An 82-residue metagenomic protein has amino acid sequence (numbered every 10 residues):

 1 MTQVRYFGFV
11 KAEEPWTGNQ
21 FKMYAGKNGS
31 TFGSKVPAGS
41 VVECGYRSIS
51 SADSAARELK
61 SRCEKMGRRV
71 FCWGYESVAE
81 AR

Functional and structural regions predicted by a protein language model:
M1-T2, R57: Compositionally biased, intrinsically disordered low-complexity regions used as flexible
T2-V41, F71: Short aromatic-glycine-(Arg/Gly/Cys) micro-motifs in beta-strand/loop hairpins
S40-R82: Short, mixed-charge low-complexity intrinsically disordered segments
